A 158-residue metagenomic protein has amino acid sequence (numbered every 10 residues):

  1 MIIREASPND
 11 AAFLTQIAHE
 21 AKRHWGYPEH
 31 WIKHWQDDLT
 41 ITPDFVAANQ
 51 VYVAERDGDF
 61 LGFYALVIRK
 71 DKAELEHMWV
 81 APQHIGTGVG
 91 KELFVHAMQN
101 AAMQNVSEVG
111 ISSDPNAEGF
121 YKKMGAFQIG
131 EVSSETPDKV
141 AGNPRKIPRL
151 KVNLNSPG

Functional and structural regions predicted by a protein language model:
I2-Q16: A short beta-loop-alpha structural element at the N-terminal edge of CoA-dependent acyl/N-acetyltransferase catalytic
Q16-I41: Conserved GNAT-fold acetyl-CoA-binding loop/helix
T42-V53, E74: A short helix-loop-beta-strand connector motif used in the catalytic cores of GNAT acetyltransferases and, in some
Q50-G62: Conserved beta-hairpin
D59-V67, E74-W79: Conserved beta-strand in the GNAT
H84, G88-H96: Conserved acetyl-CoA pyrophosphate-binding loop and the N-cap/start of the following alpha-helix in GNAT-like
S107, I111-N116, M124, S134-G158: C-terminal "cap" of GNAT-fold acetyltransferases
